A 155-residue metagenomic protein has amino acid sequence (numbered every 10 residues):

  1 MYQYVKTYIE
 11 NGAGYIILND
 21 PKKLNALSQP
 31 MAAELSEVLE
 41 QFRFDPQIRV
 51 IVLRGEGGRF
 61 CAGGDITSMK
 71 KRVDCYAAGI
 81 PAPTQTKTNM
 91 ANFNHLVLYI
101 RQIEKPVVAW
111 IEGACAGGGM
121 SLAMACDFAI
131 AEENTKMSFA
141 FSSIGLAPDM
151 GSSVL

Functional and structural regions predicted by a protein language model:
M1-E56: Conserved CoA-thioester-binding segment of acyl-CoA-metabolizing enzymes
N19, G64, E112: Histidine-centered beta-alpha loop that forms part of the nucleotide-sugar donor binding/catalytic region in diverse
L27, G63, M69-R72, A140 (+2 more regions): Residues that scaffold the ATP/ADP-binding catalytic core of kinase and kinase-like folds
P30-E34, N92, Y99: Charged catalytic carboxylate motif
G55-L96, S143-G145: Glycine- (often His-adjacent) and acidic-residue-rich active-site loop that binds/positions the CoA thioester
H95-Q102, W110, A116-L155: CoA-thioester-processing core
